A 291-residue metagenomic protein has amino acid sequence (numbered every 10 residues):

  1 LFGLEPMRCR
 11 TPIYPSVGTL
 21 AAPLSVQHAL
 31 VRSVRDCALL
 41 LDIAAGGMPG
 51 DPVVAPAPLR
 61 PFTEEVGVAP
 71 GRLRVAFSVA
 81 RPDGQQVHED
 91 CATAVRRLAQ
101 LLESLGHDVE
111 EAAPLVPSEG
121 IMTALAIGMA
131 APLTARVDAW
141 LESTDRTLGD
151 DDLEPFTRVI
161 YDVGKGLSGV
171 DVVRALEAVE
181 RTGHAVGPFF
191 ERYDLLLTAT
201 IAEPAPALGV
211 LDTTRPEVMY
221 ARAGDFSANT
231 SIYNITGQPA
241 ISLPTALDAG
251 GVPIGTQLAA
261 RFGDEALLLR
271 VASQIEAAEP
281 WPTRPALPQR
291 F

Functional and structural regions predicted by a protein language model:
L1-R72, A76: Fold-level recognition of mixed alpha/beta catalytic cores in primary-metabolism enzymes, strongest
S25-R32, D162-L167, L258-A259: Short, well-ordered beta-strand elements within core beta-sheets of diverse protein domains
A29, V252-R261, L268-L269: Short, well-ordered beta-strand elements
I43-A228, I235, G263, S273-F291: Amidase signature
T200-I201, P244-A246: Active-site-proximal beta-strand/loop segments in catalytic clefts of secreted hydrolases
A205, A246-A249: AMP-binding (ANL) adenylation modules
P239-L243: A short, aliphatic-rich beta-strand micro-motif
